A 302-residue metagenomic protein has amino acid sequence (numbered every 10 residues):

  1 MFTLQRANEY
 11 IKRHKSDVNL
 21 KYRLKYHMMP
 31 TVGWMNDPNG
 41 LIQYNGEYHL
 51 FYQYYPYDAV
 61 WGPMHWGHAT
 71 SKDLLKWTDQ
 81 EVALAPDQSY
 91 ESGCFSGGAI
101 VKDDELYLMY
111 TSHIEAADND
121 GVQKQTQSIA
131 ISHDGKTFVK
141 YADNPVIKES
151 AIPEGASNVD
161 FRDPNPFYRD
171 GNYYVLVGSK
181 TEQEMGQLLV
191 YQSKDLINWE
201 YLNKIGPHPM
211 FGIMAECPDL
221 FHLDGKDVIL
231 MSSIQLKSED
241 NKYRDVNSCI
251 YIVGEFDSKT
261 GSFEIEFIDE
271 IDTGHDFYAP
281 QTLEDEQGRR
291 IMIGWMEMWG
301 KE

Functional and structural regions predicted by a protein language model:
M1-D163, F167-F211, H222-G274, Q287-R289 (+1 more regions): Beta-rich carbohydrate-recognition and catalytic domains
I213-P218, Y278-P280: Repeated scaffold domains used in trafficking and secretory/extracellular systems, primarily beta-propellers
E284: Conserved catalytic/binding loops enriched for acidic/polar residues
